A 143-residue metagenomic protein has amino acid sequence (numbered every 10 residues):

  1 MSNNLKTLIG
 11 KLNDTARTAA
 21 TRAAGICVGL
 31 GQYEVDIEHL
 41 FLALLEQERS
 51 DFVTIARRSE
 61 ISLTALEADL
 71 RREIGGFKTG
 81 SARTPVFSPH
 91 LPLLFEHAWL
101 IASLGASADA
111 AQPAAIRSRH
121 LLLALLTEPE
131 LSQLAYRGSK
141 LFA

Functional and structural regions predicted by a protein language model:
M1-A143: Histone-fold recognition with a strong bias for associated Lys/Arg-rich disordered tails
